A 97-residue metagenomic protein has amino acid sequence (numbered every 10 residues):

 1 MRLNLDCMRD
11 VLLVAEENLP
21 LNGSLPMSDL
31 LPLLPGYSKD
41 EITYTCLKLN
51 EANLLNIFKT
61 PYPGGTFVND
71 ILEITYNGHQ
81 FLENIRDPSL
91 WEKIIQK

Functional and structural regions predicted by a protein language model:
R2-L34: Short amphipathic alpha-helical interface segments
L5-R9, D40-T43, A52, L72 (+1 more regions): Non-catalytic, well-ordered alpha-helical scaffold segments
A15-N18, L49, L82-I85: Generic structural signal for hydrophobic core residues of well-folded globular domains
N22, N53-I57, I85-S89: Amphipathic alpha-helical interaction segments
D29, F58-K59: Glycine-/proline-rich flexible loop or hinge segments
P35-I57, V68-N69: Short amphipathic alpha-helical interaction segments
T60-G65: Solvent-exposed edge beta-strands and adjacent loop segments that serve as assembly or binding interfaces
T66-K97: Short, amphipathic alpha-helical interaction segments positioned at domain boundaries
